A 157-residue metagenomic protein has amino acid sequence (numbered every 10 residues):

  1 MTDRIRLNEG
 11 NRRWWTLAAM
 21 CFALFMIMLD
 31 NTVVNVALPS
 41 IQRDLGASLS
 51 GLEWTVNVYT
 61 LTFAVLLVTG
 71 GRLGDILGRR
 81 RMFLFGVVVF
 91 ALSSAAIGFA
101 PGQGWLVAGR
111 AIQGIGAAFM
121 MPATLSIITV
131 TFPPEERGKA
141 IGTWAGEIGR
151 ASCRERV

Functional and structural regions predicted by a protein language model:
T2-R156: Transmembrane-helix bundle of Major Facilitator Superfamily
